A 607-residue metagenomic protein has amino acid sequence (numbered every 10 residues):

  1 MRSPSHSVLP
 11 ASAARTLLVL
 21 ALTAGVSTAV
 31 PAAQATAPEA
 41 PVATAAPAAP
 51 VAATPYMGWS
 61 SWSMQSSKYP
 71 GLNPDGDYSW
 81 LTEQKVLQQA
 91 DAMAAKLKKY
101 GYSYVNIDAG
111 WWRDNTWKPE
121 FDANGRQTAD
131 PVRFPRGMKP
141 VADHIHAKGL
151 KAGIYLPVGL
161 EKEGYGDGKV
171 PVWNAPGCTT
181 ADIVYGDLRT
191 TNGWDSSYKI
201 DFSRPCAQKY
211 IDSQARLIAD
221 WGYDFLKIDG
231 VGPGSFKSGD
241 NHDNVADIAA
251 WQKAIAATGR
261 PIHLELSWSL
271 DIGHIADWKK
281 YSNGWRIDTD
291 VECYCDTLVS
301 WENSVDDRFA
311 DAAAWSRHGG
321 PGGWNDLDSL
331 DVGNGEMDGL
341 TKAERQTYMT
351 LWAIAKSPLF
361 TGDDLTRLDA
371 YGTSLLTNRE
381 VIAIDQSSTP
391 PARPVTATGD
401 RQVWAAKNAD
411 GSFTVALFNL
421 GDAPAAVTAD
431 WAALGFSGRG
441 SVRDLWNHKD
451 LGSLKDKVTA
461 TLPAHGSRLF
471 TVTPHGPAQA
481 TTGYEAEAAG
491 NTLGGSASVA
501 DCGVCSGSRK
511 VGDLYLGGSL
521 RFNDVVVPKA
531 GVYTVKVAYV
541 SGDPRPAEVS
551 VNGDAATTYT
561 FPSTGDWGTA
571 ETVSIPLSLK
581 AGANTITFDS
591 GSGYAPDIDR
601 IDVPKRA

Functional and structural regions predicted by a protein language model:
R2-A40: Secretory targeting and sorting signals
A40-E83, L266: N-terminal module-boundary/linker segments of secreted carbohydrate-active enzymes
M64-N73, Q89-H144, K148-S238: Aromatic-lined carbohydrate-binding/catalytic grooves of carbohydrate-active enzymes
L150-Y165, Q252-G273: Aromatic-lined carbohydrate-recognition surfaces of secreted/lumenal glycan-active proteins
D182-R189, D201-S203, A257-D364: Glycan-recognition surfaces
D326, K356-G421, D450, V499-S508 (+4 more regions): Glycan-recognition and catalytic regions of carbohydrate-active enzymes
Q346, W352-A355, F360-G362, A397-F436 (+4 more regions): Carbohydrate-binding surface patches
A425, L434-V442, G452, D456-A607: Extracytoplasmic
